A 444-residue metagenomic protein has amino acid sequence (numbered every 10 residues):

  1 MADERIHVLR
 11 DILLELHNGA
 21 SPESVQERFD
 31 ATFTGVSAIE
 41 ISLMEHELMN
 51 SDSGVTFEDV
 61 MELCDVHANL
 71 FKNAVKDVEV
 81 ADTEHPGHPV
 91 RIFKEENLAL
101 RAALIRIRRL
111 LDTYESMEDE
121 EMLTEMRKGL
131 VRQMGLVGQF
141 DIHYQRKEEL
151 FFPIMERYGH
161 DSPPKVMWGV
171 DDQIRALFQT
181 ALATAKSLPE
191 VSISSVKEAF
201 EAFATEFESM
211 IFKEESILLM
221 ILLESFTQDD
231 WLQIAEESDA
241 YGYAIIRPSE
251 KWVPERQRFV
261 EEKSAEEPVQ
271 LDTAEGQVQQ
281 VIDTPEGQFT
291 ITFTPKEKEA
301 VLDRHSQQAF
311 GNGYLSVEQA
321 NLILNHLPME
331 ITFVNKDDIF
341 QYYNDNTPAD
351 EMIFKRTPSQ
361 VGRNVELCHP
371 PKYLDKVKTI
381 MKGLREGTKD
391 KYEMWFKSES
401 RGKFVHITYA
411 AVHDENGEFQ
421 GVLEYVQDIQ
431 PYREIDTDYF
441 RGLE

Functional and structural regions predicted by a protein language model:
M1-D141, Q145-F396, K403-V405, E415-V422 (+1 more regions): Small-residue-biased structural context
